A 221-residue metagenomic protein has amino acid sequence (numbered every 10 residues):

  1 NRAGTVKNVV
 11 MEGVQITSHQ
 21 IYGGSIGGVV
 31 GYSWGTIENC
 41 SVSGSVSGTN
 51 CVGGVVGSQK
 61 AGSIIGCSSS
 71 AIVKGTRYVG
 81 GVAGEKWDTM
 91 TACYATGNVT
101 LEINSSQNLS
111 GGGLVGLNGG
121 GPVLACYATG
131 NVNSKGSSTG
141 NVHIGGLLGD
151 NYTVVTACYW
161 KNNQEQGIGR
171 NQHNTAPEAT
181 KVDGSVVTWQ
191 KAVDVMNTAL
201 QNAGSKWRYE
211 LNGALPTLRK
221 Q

Functional and structural regions predicted by a protein language model:
N1-Q221: Predominantly extracellular beta-rich ligand-binding scaffolds that present long acidic/polar faces for carbohydrate
